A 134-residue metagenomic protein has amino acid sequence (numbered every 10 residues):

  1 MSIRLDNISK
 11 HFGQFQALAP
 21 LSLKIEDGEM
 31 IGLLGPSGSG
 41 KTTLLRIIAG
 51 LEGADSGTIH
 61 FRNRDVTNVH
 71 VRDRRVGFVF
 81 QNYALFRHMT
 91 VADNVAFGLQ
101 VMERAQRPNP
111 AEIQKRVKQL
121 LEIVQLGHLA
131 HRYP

Functional and structural regions predicted by a protein language model:
L34-P36: The feature captures the beta-strand-to-loop junction immediately N-terminal to the Walker
A49: Helix-to-loop junction immediately C-terminal to a conserved catalytic motif
D55-T58, A92: Conserved coupling/switch loops of ABC nucleotide-binding domains, chiefly the family-specific signature
G57-D65: Conserved ABC transporter NBD signature motif
D65, Q100-E103, P108-L129: Conserved ABC ATPase "signature" region
M89-Q100, Y133: Short coil-to-helix segment of the ABC ATPase nucleotide-binding domain corresponding to the Q-loop/switch region
